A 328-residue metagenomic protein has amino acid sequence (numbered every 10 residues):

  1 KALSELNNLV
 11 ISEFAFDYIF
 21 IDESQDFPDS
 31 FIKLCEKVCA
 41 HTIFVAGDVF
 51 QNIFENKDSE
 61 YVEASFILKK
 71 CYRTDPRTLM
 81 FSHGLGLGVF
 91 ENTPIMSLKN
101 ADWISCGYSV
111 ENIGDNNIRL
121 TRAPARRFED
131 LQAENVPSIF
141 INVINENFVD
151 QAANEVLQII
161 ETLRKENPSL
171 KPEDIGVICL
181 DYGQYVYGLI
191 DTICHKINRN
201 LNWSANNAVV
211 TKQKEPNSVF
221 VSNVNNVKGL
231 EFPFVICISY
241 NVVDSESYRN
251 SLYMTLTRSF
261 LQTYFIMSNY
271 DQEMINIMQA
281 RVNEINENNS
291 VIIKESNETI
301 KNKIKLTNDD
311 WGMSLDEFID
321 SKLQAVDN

Functional and structural regions predicted by a protein language model:
K1-N328: The feature marks helicase ATPase cores and/or their adjacent C-terminal helical subdomains in SF1/SF2/AAA+ helicases
